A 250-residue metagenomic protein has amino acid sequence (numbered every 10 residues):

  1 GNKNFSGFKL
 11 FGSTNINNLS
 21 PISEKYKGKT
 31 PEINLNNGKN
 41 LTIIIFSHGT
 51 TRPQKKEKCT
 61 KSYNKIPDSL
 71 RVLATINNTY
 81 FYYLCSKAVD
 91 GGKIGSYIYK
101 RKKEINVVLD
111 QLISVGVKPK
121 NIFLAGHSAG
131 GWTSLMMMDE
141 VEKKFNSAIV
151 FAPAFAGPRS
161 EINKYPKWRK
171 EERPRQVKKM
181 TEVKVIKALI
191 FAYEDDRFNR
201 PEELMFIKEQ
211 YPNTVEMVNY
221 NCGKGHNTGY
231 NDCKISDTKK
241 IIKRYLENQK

Functional and structural regions predicted by a protein language model:
G1-T42: A domain-start/cap signature at the N-terminus of enzymes
L35-L73: Short, surface-exposed "cap/lid" segments of acyl-processing enzymes
T75-G91: Conserved alpha/beta-hydrolase
I94-V115: Alpha/beta-hydrolase active-site loop
L124-G126, F151: Short beta-strand immediately N-terminal to the catalytic nucleophile in serine-hydrolase-like folds
G126-G130, S134: Gly/Ala-rich beta-loop-alpha elbow adjacent to hydrolase catalytic centers
P153-Y220: The feature captures the conserved acid-bearing segment of alpha/beta-hydrolase catalytic domains
Q210-K250: C-terminal catalytic histidine-bearing segment of alpha/beta-hydrolase fold enzymes
